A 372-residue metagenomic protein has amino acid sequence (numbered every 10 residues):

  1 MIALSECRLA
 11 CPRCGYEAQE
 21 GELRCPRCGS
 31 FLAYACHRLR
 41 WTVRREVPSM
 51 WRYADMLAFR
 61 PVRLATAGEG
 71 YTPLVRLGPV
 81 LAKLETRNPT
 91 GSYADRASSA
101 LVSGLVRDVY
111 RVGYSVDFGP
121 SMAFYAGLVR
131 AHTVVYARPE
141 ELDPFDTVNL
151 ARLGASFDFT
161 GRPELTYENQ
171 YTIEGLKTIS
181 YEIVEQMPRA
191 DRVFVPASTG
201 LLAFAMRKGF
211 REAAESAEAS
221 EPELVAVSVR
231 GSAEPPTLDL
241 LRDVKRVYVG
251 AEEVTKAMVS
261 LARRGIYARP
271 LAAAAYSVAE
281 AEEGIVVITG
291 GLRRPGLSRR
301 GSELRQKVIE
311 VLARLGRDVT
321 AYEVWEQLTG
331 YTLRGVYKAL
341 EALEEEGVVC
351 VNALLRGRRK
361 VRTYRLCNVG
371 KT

Functional and structural regions predicted by a protein language model:
M1-E310, V319-Y322, E326, L333-G335 (+1 more regions): PLP-dependent amino-acid enzyme catalytic core
V311-R317, A339-A342: Short helix-capping/hinge SLiMs at alpha-helix to coil transitions
G330-A342: Short amphipathic alpha-helical interaction segments
G347: Glycine-centered, phosphate/nucleic-acid-interacting loop/turn motifs that mediate DNA/RNA or nucleotide
